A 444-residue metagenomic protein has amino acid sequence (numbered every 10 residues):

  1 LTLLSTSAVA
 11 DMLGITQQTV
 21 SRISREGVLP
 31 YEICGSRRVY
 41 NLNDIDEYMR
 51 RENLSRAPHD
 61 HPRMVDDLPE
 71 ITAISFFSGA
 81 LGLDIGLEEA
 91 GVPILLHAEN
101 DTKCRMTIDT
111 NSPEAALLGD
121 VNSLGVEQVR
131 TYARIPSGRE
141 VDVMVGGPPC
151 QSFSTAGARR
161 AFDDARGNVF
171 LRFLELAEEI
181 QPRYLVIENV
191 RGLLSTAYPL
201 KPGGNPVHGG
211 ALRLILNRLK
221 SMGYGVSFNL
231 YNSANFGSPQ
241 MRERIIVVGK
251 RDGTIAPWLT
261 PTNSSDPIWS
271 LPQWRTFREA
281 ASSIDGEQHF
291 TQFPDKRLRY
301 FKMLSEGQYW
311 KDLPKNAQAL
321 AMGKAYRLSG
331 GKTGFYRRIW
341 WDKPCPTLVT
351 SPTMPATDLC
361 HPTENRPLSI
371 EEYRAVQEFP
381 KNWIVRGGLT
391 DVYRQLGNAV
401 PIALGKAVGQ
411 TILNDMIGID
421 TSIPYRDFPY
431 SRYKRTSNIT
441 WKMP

Functional and structural regions predicted by a protein language model:
S7, M12-Q18, R22-E26, R38 (+3 more regions): S-adenosyl-L-methionine-dependent DNA methyltransferase catalytic core
R25-I33: Short, solvent-exposed alpha-helical "recognition" segments
N53-Y184, V190-H208: Core alpha/beta nucleotide-donor-binding catalytic domains of modification enzymes
D84-I85, Q151-T155, L193-T196, G237-M241 (+2 more regions): Short catalytic/ligand-binding loop motif for oxyanion handling, primarily in non-cytosolic enzymes, centered on
T131-R134, M241-V248: Short, surface-exposed amphipathic charged segments that create phosphate/polyanion-binding patches used for binding
P202-V226: Conserved Class I S-adenosyl-L-methionine
Y224-N235: Conserved S-adenosyl-L-methionine
